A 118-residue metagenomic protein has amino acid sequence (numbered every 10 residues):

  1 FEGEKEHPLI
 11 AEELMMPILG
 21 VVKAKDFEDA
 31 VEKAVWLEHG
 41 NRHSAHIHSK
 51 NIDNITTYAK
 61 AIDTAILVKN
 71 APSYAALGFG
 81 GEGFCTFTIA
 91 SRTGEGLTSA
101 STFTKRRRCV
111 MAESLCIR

Functional and structural regions predicted by a protein language model:
F1-R118: Conserved C-terminal structural/oligomerization subdomain of aldehyde/semialdehyde dehydrogenase
